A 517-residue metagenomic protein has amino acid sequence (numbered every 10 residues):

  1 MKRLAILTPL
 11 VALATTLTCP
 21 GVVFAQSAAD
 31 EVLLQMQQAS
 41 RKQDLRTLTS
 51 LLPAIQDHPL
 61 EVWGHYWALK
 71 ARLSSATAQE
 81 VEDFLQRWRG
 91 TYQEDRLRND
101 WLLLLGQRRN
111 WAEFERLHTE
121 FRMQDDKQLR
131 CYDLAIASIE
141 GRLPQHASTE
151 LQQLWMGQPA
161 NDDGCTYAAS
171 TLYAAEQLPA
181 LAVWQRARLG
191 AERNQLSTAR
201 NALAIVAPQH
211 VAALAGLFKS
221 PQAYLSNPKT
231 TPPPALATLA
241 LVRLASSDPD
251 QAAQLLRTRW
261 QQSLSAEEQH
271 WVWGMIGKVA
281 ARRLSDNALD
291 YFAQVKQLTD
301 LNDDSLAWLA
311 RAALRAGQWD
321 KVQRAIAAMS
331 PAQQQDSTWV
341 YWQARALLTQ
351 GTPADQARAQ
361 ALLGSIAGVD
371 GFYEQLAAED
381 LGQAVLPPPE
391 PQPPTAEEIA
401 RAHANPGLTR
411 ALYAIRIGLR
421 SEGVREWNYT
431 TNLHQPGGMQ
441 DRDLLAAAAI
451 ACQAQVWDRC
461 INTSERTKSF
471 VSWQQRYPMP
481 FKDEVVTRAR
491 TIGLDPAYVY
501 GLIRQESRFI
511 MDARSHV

Functional and structural regions predicted by a protein language model:
M1-L10: Bacterial N-terminal signal peptides that target proteins for export
C19-P20: N-terminal signal peptide c-region/cleavage motif recognized by signal peptidases
F24-V32, D44, Q56-H65, S75-A76 (+19 more regions): Generic helix N-cap/helix-start motif at coil->alpha-helix transitions
E31-Q43, L189, L236-S247, V279 (+2 more regions): Alpha-helical segment of the N-proximal tetratricopeptide repeat
A39, R72, L105, A137-S138 (+7 more regions): Residue at a conserved register position within TPR or TPR-like alpha-solenoid repeats
T47-L52, T77-W88, W111-F121, L143-M156 (+11 more regions): Alpha-helical repeat scaffolds
D57, Y66, Q254-Q262, Q269 (+8 more regions): Catalytic glycan-binding domains that act on GlcNAc-containing polysaccharides
Q360, G364-I417, E484, A489: Extracellular/periplasmic ectodomains of large secreted or surface enzymes and adhesion receptors
